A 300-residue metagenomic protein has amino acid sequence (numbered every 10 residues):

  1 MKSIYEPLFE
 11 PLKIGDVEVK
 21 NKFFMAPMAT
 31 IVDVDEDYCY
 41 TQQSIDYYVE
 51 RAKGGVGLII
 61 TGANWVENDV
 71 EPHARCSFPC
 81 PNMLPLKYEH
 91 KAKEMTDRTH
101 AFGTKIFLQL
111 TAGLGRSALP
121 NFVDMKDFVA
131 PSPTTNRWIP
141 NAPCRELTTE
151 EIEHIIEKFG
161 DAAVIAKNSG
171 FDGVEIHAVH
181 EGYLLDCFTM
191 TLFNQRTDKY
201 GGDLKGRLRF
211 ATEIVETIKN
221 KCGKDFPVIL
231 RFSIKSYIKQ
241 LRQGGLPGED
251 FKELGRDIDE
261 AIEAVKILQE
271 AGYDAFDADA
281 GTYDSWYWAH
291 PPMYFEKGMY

Functional and structural regions predicted by a protein language model:
M1-Y300: Flavin-dependent oxidoreductase catalytic cores
